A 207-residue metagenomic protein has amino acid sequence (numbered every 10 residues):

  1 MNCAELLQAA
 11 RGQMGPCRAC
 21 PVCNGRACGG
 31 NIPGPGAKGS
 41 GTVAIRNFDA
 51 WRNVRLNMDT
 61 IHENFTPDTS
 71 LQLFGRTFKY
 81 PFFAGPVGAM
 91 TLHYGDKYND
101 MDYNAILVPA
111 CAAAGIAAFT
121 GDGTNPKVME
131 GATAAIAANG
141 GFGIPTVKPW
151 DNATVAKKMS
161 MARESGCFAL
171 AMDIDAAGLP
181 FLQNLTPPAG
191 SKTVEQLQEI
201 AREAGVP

Functional and structural regions predicted by a protein language model:
N2-F78: An N-cap/entry alpha-helix motif that binds or orients negatively charged groups
G36-S40, A44, D100, N104 (+2 more regions): Generic structural signal for well-ordered, non-membrane alpha-helical segments in soluble metabolic enzymes
V43-M129: N-terminal functional module of multi-domain proteins
F82-G85, I116-G121, G141-V147, L170 (+1 more regions): Hydrophobic faces of well-ordered beta-strands that scaffold small-molecule active sites in alpha/beta enzyme cores
V87-A89, G123, K148-W150, D175-A177: Active-site beta-loop-alpha junctions enriched in small/polar residues
Y94, F119-G121, G143-W150, L182-P188: Flexible, glycine/proline-enriched loop segments at strand-loop-helix junctions that form or flank small-ligand binding
V108-P109, A138, W150-P207: Alpha/beta enzyme core
K127-A153: Long, hydrophobic, well-ordered secondary-structure blocks that form the structural core and pocket-lining surfaces
